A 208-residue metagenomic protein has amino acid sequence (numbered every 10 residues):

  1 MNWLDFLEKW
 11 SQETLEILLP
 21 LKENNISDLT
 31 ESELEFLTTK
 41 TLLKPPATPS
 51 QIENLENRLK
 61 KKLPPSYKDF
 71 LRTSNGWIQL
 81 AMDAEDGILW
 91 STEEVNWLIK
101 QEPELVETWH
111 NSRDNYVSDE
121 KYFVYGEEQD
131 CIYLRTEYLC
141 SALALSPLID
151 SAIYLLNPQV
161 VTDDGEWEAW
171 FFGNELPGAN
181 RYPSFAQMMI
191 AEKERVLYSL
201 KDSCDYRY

Functional and structural regions predicted by a protein language model:
M1-E137, S141-A144: A surface-exposed partner-binding patch
A47, A81-A84, A142-A144, A152 (+4 more regions): A sequence-composition feature that detects small, non-aromatic residues
T73, E85, D163, S203-Y206: Residue-level signal for alpha-helical context at structural boundaries
V95, V106, V117, V124 (+5 more regions): Extended aliphatic helical segments
R135-Q159: Extended serine/threonine-enriched, polar tracts that run as long, contiguous segments within proteins
I153-P183: Segments surrounding the PLD/"HKD" phosphodiesterase catalytic module and close analogs
L176-Y208: Long, compositionally biased interface segments
